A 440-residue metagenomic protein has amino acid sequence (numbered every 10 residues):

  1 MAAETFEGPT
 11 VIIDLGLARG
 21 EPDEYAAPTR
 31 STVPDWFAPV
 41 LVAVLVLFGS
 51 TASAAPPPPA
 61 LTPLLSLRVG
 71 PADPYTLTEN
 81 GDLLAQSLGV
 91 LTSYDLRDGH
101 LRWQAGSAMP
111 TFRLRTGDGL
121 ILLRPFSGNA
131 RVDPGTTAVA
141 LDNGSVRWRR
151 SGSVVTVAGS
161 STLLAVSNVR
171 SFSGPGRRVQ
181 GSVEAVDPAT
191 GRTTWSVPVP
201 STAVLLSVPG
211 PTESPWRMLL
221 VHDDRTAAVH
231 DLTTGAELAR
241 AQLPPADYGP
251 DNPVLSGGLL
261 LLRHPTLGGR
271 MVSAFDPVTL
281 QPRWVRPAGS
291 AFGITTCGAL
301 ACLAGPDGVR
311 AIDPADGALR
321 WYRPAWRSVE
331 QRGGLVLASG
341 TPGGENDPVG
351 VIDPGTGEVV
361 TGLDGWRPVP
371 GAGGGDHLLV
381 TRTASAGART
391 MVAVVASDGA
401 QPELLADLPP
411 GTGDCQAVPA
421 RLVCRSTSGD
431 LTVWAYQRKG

Functional and structural regions predicted by a protein language model:
M1-D73, G429, Q437-G440: Sequence/structural signature of beta-propeller modules and their immediately flanking N-terminal secretory/stalk
P56-V69, H100-G106, N143-R150, R192-P198 (+5 more regions): A short beta-strand motif characteristic of beta-propeller blades
R68-N80, S107-G119, R150-S167, V199-W216 (+5 more regions): Repeated scaffold domains used in trafficking and secretory/extracellular systems, primarily beta-propellers
L77-G119, P125, A311, Y322 (+2 more regions): Extracytoplasmic/periplasmic/luminal assembly and interaction segments in envelope/secretory/respiratory proteins
G89-T92, N129-T137, F172-E184, D224-V229 (+5 more regions): Structural motif
L163-A299, L303: Solenoidal tandem-repeat scaffolds enriched in leucines and small polar residues
A325-S397, G440: Loop/turn-rich, solvent-exposed surfaces of beta-rich toroidal or solenoidal domains
A400-G440: Blade-level signature of beta-propeller repeat domains, shared across WD40, Kelch, NHL, RCC1 and BNR/Asp-box propellers
